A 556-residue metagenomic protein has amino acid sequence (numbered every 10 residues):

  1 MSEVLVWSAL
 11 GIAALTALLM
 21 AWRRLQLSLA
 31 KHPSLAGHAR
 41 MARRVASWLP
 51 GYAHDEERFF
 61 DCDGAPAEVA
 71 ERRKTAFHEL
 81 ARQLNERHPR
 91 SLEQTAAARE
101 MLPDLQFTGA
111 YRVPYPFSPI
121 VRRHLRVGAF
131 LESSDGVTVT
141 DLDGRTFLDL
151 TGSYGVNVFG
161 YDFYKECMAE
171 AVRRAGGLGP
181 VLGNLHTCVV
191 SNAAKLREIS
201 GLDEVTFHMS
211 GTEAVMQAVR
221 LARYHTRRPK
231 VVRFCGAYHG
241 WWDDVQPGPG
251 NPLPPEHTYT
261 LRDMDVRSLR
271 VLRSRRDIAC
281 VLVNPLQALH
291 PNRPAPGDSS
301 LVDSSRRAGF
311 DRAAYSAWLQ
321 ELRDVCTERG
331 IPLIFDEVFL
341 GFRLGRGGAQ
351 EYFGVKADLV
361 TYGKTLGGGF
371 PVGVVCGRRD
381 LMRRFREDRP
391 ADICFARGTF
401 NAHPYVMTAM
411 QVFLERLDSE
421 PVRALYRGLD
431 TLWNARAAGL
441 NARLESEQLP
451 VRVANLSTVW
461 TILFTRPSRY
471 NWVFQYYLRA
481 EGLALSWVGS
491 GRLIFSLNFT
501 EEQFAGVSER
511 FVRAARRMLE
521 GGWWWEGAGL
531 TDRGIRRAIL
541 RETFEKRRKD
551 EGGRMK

Functional and structural regions predicted by a protein language model:
S2-S200, A308, W487, E502 (+1 more regions): N-terminal glycine-rich, Lys/His-bearing helix-loop that initiates the first secondary-structure elements of many
I12-Q26, S34-A39, R44-E68, N157-E166 (+3 more regions): PLP-dependent aspartate aminotransferase-fold enzymes
L15, V372-G398, T408-S419: Conserved core segment of the aminotransferase class I/II
A129-L131, D430-Y477, R541-E545: Conserved PLP-binding catalytic core of the aspartate aminotransferase-like
L301-G345: Catalytic PLP-binding core of fold-type I/II PLP enzymes
F353-F385, A402-M407: Active-site PLP attachment segment
F413-A438: Structural signature of PLP-dependent enzymes
L417-D418, E481-R548: PLP-dependent enzyme catalytic core of the Aspartate aminotransferase-like
